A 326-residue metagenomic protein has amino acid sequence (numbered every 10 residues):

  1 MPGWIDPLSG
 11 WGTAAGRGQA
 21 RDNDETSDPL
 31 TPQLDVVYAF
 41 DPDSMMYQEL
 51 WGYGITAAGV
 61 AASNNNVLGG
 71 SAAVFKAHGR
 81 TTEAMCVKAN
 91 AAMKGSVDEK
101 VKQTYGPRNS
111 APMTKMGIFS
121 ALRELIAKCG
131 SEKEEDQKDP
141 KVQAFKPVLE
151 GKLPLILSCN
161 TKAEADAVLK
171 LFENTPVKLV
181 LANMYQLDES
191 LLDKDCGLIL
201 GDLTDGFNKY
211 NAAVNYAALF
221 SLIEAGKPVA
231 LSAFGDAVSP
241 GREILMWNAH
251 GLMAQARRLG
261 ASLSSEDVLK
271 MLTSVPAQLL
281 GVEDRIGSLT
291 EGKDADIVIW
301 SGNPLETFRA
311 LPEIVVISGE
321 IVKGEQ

Functional and structural regions predicted by a protein language model:
M1-Y53, A58-A61: Metal-associated gating/positioning segment near the N- to mid-region
A14-Q19, G69-S71, L311: Short, solvent-exposed loop/turn and secondary-structure capping segments
G16, R21-Q33, P154, D202-T204 (+2 more regions): His/Asp/Glu-enriched, well-ordered alpha-helical/loop segment that forms or immediately abuts the divalent-metal
M46, W51-L179: Polyanionic/metal-chelating signatures
W51, E173, L192-D193, S221-E224 (+1 more regions): Anion (oxyanion) recognition and catalysis
A61, E132-N215, A230-S232, A261-S262 (+3 more regions): Active-site core of metal-dependent hydrolases
V315: Short aromatic-centered micro-motifs
